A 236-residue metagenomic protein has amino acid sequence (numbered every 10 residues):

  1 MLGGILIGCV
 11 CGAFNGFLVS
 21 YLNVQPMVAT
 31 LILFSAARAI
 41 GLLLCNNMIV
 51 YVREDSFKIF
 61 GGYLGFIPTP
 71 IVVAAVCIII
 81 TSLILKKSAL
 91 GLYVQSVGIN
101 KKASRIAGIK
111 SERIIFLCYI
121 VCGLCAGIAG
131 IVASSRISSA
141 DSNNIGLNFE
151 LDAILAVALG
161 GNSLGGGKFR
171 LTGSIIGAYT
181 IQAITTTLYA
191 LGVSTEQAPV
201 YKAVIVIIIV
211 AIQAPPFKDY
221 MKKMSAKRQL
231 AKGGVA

Functional and structural regions predicted by a protein language model:
M1-G4, V10-N15, G65-D141: Helix-loop-helix "hairpin" substructures at the membrane interface of multi-pass membrane proteins
M1-L33, I176-G177: Alpha-helical transmembrane segments within multi-pass membrane transporters and channels
V10-Y21, L43-L44, L83, K87 (+4 more regions): Membrane-interface helix caps of multi-pass small-molecule transporters
L22, P26-S88, I114-L117, R136-I145 (+1 more regions): Transmembrane helix-bundle core of multi-pass membrane transporters and related energy-transducing complexes
L22-V24, S88, I109, F169 (+1 more regions): Membrane-helix interface residues
F34-A39, V73-L83, Y119-G130, V157-N162 (+2 more regions): Hydrophobic core segments of alpha-helical transmembrane domains in multi-pass membrane transport and ion-translocation
K102, I106-R113, L188-A236: Cytosolic-side transmembrane-helix boundaries in multi-pass membrane proteins
A126, D141-A203: Transmembrane alpha-helical segments in multi-pass inner-membrane proteins
